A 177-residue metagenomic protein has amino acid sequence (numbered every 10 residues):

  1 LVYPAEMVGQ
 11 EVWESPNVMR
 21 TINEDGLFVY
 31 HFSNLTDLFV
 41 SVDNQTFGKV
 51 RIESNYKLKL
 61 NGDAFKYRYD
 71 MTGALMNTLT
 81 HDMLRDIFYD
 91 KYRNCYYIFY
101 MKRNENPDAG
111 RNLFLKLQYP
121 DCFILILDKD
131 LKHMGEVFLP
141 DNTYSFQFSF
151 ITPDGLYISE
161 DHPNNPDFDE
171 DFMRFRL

Functional and structural regions predicted by a protein language model:
L1-S15, G48-L79, V137-T143: Surface-exposed loop and turn segments in beta-propeller and other repeat-based domains that flank or scaffold
E11-D25, H31, T80-R93, S149-T152: Structural signature of eukaryotic scaffold interfaces centered on beta-propeller domains
E24-F39, D43-N55: Beta-propeller domains
L27-V29, Y96-I98, L156: Hydrophobic beta-strand positions that form the internal "hydrophobic ladder" of WD40/Gbeta-like beta-propeller blades
F28-V29, M76-T78, R111-Q118, P166-D169: Short consensus segments that form the blades of beta-propeller domains, in both extracellular/periplasmic
F32, F99-K102, E160-H162: Recurrent small/Gly-Pro-centered beta-turn motifs in extracellular repeat architectures
T36, V40, N112-K132, E170-L177: Beta-propeller blade signature
D154-L177: Blade-level signature of beta-propeller repeat domains, shared across WD40, Kelch, NHL, RCC1 and BNR/Asp-box propellers
